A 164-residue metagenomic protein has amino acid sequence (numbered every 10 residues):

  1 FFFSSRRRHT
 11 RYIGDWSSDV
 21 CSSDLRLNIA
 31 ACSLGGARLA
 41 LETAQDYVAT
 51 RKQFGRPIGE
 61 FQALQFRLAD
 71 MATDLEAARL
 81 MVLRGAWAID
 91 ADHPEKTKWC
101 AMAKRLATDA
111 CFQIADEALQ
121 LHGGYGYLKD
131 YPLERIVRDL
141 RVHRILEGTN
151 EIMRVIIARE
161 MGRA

Functional and structural regions predicted by a protein language model:
F1-V20: Single conserved hydrophobic/aromatic residue that forms the stacking wall/gate of nucleotide- or nucleobase-binding
S23-A164: Alpha-helical interface subdomain recognition
